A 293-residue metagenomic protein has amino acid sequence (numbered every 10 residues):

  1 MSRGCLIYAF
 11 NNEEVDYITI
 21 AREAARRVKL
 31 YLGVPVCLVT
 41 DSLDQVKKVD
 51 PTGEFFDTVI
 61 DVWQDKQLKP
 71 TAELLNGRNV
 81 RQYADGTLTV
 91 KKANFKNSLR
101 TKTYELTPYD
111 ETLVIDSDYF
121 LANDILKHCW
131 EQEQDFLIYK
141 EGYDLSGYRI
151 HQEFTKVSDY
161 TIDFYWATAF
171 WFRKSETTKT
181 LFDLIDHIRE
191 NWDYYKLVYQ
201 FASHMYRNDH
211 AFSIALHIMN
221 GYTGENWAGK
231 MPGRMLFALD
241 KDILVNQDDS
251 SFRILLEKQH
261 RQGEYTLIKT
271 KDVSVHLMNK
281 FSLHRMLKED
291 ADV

Functional and structural regions predicted by a protein language model:
M1-A9, Y17-E23, L38, E54-F55 (+3 more regions): A glycosyltransferase accessory/donor-loop signature
A24-V34: Short, acidic, metal-binding catalytic loop of nucleotide-sugar glycosyltransferases
P35-S42: Short internal beta-strands
Q45-T107: Active-site-proximal specificity loops/subdomain of glycosyltransferases
T103, F136, A169-W171: Conserved hydrophobic/aromatic beta-strand scaffold that supports enzyme active sites
T112: Short aromatic/hydrophobic "clamp" motif used to bind/position activated sugar donors
D116-F120: The conserved acidic donor/metal-binding loop of glycosyltransferases
L121-K156: Conserved donor-nucleotide/metal-binding helix-loop-beta segment in metal-dependent transferases, i.e., the alpha-helix
